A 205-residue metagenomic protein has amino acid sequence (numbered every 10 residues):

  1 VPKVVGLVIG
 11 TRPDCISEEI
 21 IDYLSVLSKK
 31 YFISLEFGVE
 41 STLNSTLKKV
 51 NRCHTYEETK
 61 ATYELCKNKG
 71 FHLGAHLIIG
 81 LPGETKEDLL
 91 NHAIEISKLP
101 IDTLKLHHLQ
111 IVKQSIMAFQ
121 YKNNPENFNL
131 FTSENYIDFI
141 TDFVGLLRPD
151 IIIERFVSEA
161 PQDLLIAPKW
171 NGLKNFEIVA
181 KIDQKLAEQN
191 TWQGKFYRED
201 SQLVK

Functional and structural regions predicted by a protein language model:
V1-Y56, A61-T62, N68: Conserved SAM/AdoMet-binding glycine-rich loop
V5-I16, Y31, C66-F71, D163-A187: Conserved N-terminal glycine/acidic-rich loop preference
I9, P13, H107-L109, T132: Glycine- and other small-residue-rich loops at beta-strand/loop junctions that grip anionic moieties
E19-I20, K48, K86, I116-A118 (+1 more regions): Short, well-ordered secondary-structure micro-motifs
V26, H54, H92-A93, K122-N124 (+1 more regions): Short, hinge-like loop/turn segments at secondary-structure boundaries
L47, N51, P82, K122-F128: Short helix/strand-bridging catalytic loops that position acidic/His residues to coordinate divalent metals and engage
E57-M117, E134-E159: Conserved C-terminal portion of the radical SAM core fold that forms the substrate/S-adenosylmethionine-binding
T103, I111-K205: Auxiliary Fe-S-binding modules of radical SAM enzymes
